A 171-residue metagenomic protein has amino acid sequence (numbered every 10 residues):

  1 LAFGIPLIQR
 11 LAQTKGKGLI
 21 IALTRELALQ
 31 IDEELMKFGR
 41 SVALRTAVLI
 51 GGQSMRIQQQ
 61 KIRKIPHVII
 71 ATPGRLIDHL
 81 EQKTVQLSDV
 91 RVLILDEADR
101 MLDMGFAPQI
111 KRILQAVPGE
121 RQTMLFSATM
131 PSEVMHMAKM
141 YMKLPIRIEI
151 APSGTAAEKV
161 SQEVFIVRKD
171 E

Functional and structural regions predicted by a protein language model:
L1, M55-Q58, A107-P108: Switch II of P-loop NTPase G domains
L1-Q9, G16, D32: Motif I (Walker A/P-loop) of helicase-class P-loop NTPases
I8, A28, R56, I77 (+3 more regions): Nucleotide phosphate-binding site architecture
Q13-E81, S88-V92, M135-K139, R147-I150 (+2 more regions): Conserved nucleic-acid-binding Ia/Ib motif block in the N-terminal RecA-like helicase ATPase lobe
D32, Q86-L95, D99-A157: Post-DEXD/H (motif II) to motif III coupling segment of the RecA-like Helicase ATP-binding lobe
V167-E171: Short, intrinsically disordered, charge-balanced linker/junction segments flanking boundaries in proteins
